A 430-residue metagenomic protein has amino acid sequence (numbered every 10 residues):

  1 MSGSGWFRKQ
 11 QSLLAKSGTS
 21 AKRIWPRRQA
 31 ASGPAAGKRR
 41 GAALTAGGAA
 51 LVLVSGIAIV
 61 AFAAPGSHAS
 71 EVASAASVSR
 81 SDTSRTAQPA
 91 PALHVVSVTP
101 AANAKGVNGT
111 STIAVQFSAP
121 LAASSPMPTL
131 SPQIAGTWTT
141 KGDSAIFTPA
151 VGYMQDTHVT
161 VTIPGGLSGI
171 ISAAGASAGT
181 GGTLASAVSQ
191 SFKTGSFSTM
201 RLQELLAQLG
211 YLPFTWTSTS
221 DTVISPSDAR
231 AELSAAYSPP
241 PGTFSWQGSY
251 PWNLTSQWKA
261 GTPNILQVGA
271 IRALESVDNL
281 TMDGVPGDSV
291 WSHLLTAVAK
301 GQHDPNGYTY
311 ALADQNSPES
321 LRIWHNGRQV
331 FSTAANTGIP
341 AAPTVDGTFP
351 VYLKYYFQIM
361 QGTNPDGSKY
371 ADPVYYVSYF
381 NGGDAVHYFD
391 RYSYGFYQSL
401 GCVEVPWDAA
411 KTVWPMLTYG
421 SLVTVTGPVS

Functional and structural regions predicted by a protein language model:
S2-G18, K22-R28, R40-R201, F214 (+4 more regions): Acidic, low-complexity Ser/Thr/Gly/Pro-rich repeat segments typical of extracellular/periplasmic and surface-exposed
V95-N103, T129-I134, S144-A150, L294-Y310 (+2 more regions): N-terminal post-signal-peptidase region of extra-cytosolic proteins
T110, A114, S118, T160 (+12 more regions): Extracytoplasmic/secreted envelope proteins and their assembly/folding machinery, especially bacterial periplasmic
S118, A122, P164-S172, A176 (+7 more regions): Sec-exported extracytoplasmic/periplasmic mature domains
L121-A122, Y153, S317-L321, R328-V330 (+6 more regions): Solvent-exposed loop/turn segments at secondary-structure junctions within structured extracellular/periplasmic domains
S189-F197, E204-H293: Short acidic, glycine/serine/threonine-rich helix-capping segments at coil-helix boundaries
K259, S276-D346: Cell wall/extracellular polymer interaction/catalysis modules
D304-N306, D346, I359-S430: Exported/periplasmic cell-wall-interacting domains
